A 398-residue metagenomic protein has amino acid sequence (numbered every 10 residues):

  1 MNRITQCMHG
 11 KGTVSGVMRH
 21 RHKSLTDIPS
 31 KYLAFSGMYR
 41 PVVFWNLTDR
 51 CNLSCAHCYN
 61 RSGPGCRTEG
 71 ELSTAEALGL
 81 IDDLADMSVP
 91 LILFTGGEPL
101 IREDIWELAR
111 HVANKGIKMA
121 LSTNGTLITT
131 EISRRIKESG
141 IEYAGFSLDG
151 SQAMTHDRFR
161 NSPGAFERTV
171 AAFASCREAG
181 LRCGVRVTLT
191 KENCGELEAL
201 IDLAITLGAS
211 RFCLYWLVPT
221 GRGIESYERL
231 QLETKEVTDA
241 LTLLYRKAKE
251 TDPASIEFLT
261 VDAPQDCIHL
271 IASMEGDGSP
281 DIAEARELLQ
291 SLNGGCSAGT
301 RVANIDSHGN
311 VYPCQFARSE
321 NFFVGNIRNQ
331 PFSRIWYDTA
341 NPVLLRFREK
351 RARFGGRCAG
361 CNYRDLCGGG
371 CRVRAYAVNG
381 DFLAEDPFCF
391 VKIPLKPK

Functional and structural regions predicted by a protein language model:
M1-G65, D82-A85, F332: N-terminal pre-core extensions flanking Radical SAM catalytic domains
T74-E236: Radical SAM/AdoMet-radical enzyme domain recognition
I81-G96, R346, A384-K398: Short Fe-S-cluster ligation motifs
T206, E225-A254, S291-G294, D381-L395: A structural motif corresponding to the C-terminal lobe/cap of the Radical SAM core domain
K235-A285, N310-N362, G368: C-terminal accessory region of radical SAM enzymes
C296-T300: Short, small/polar residue-rich loop motifs at catalytic or cofactor-binding pockets
I305-D306: Short, acidic, Ser/Thr-enriched surface-loop or helix-capping motifs
A352-K396: Cysteine-cluster motifs in flexible loop/terminal segments that predominantly coordinate metals
